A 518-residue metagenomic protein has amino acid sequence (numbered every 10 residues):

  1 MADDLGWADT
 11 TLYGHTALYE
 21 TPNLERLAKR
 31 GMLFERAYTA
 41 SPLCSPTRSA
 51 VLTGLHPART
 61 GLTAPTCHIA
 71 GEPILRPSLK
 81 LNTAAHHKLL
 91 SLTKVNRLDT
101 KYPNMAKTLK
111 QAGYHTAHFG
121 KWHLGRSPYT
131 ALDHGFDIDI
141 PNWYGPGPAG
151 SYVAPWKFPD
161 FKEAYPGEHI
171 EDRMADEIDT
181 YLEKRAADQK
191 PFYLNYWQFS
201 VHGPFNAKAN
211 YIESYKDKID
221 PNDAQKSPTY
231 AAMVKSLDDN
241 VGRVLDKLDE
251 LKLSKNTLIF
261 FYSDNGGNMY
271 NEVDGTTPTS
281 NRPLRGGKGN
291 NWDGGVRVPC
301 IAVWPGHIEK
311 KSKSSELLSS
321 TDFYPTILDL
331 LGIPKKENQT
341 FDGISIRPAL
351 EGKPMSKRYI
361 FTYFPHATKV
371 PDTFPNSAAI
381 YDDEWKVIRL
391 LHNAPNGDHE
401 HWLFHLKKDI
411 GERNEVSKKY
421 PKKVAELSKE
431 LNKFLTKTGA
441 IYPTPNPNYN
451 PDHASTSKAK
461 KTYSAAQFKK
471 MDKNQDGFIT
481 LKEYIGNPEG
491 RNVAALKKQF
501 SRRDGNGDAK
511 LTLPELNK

Functional and structural regions predicted by a protein language model:
A2, G6-W7, L33, P65 (+9 more regions): Long, internal low-complexity/basic segments
T16-E20, Y38-L43, K94-P103, A164-M174 (+7 more regions): A short beta-strand-to-alpha-helix junction
T16-R48, G54-R59, H115-A117, D137-W143: Short, structured active-site-proximal loop/turn typified by the sulfatase FGly-forming signature C/S-X-P-X-R
L18, T130-G135, G203-N210, D246-H307 (+1 more regions): Histidine-centered active-site microenvironments of extracellular/periplasmic hydrolases and transferases
R30-E35, A112-A117, D137, A187-L194 (+5 more regions): Loop/turn elements at helix/coil->beta-strand transitions in domains of secreted/extracellular proteins
C67-H115, W122-L194, Q198-N210, K216-A231: Formylglycine-dependent
I138, P146, G267-D293, I308-S312 (+4 more regions): C-terminal cap/loop subdomain of S1 sulfatases and analogous C-terminal strand-loop tails that border
A175-E183, E213-T257, D274, L330: A long, amphipathic alpha-helix that forms part of the scaffold/cap immediately adjacent to metal-dependent active
